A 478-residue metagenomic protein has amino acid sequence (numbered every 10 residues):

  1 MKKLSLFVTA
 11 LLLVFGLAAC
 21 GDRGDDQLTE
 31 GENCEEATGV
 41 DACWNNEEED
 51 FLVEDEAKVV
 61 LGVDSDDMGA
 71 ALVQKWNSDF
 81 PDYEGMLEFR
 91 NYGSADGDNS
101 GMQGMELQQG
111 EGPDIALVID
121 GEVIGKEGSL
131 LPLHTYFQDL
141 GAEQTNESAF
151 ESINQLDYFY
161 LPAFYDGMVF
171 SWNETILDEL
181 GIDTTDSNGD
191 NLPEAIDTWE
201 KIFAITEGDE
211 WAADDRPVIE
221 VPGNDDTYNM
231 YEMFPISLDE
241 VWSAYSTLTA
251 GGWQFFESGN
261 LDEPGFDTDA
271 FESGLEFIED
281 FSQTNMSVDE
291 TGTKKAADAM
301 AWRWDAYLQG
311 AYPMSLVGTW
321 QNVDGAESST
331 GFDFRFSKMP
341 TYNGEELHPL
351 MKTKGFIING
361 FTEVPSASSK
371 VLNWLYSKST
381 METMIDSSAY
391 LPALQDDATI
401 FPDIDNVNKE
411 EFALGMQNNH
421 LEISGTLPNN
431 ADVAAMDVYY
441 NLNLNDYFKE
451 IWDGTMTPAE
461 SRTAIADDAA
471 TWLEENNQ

Functional and structural regions predicted by a protein language model:
C20-V123, Q138-E143, T184, N343 (+4 more regions): Conserved N-terminal structural module of periplasmic/extracytoplasmic solute-binding proteins
N33-E49, L117-D178, D197, R335-P340 (+2 more regions): Hinge/lid segment of periplasmic solute-binding proteins
Q74, A95-P132, E143-Y160, F170 (+4 more regions): Pocket-flanking alpha-helical
E84, E327-P392, N429: Extracytoplasmic/periplasmic substrate-recognition and gating elements
H134-N146, E179, S187-E194, G251-G274 (+4 more regions): Short, solvent-exposed loop/beta-turn-alpha elements that line the ligand-binding surface or hinge of extracytoplasmic
D157-A163, M168, E200-E263: Extracytoplasmic/periplasmic solute-binding protein
F203-T206, G259-A297, A326-S328, M339: Glycine-centered hinge/linker elements that transmit conformational signals in sensory and ligand-binding systems
S337, D386-L442, F448-E450: Long, aromatic- and glycine/proline-rich binding clefts that accommodate carbohydrate-like moieties
